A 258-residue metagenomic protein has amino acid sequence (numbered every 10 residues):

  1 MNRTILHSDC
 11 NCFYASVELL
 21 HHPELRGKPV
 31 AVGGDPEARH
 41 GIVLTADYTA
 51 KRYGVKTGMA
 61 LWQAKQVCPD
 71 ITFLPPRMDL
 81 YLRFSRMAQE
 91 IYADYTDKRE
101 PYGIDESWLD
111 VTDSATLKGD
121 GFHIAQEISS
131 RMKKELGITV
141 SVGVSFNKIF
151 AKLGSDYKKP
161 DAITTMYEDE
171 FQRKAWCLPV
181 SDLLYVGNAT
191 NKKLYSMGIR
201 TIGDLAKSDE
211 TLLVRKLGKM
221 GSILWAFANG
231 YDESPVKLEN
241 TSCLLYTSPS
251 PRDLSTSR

Functional and structural regions predicted by a protein language model:
M1-I104, W108, A115, A228: Residues that scaffold, gate, or flank divalent-cation-dependent active/transport sites
V17-L19, I42-T45, F150-K158, G218 (+1 more regions): Short acidic, glycine/serine/threonine-rich loops at helix termini
Y102-E106, S145-K148, T241: Short Gly/Ser/Thr- and Asp/Glu-enriched loop/turn motifs at secondary-structure junctions
L109-A125: Catalytic palm subdomain of template-directed nucleic-acid polymerases, centered on the conserved carboxylate motif
D120-I124, I128-C177: Long, highly charged, low-complexity intrinsically disordered interaction regions that mediate electrostatic DNA/RNA
D182, T190-S248, R252: DNA-contacting surface of Y-family translesion DNA polymerases
